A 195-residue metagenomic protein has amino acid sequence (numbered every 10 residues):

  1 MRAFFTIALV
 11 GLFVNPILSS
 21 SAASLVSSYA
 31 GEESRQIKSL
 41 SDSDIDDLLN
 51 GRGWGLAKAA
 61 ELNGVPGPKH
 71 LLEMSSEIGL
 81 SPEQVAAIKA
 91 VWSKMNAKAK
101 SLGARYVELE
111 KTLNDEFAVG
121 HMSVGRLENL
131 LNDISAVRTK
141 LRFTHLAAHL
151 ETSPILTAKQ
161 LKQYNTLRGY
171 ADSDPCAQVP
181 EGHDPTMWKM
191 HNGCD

Functional and structural regions predicted by a protein language model:
M1-F4: Positively charged n-region of N-terminal signal peptides that target proteins for export
T6-P16: Bacterial N-terminal signal peptides
I17-A22: Sec/Tat signal peptide C-region and signal peptidase I cleavage site
A23-D195: Charge-rich (acidic/polar
